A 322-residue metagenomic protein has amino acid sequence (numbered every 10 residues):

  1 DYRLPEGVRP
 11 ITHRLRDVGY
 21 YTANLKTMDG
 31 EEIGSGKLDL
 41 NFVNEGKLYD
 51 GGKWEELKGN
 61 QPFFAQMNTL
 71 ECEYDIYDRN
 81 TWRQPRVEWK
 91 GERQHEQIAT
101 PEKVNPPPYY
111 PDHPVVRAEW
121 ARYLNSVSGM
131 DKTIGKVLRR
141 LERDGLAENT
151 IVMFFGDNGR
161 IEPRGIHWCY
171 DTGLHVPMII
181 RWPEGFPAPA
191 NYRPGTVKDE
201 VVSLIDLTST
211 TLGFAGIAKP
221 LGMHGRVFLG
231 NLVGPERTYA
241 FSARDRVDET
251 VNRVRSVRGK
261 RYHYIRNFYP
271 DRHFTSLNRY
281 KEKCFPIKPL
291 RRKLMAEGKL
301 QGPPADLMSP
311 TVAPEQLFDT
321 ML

Functional and structural regions predicted by a protein language model:
D1-D78, F241-R244: Catalytic-site neighborhoods of secreted/periplasmic enzymes that process anionic sulfate/phosphate groups
V8, E45-E55, V137-R139, I161-R164 (+1 more regions): Short alpha-helical segments and helix-capping/turn motifs at coil-helix boundaries
D17-A23, N60-F64, L146-V152, E236-R237 (+1 more regions): Loop/turn elements at helix/coil->beta-strand transitions in domains of secreted/extracellular proteins
D29-E31, K37, L70-E73, G159-I161 (+6 more regions): Short, solvent-exposed loop/turn segments at secondary-structure junctions
S35-K37, N41-F42, A147-T150, G195-G259: Polar, surface-exposed loop/tail segments that function as active-site lids or cofactor/substrate-recognition elements
G51-L57, N252-R258, P304-S309: Short, surface-exposed beta-strand/loop micro-motifs that present aromatic residues
L57-T208, L212-G222, D271-E315, T320-M321: Active-site-proximal cap/lid insertion segments
